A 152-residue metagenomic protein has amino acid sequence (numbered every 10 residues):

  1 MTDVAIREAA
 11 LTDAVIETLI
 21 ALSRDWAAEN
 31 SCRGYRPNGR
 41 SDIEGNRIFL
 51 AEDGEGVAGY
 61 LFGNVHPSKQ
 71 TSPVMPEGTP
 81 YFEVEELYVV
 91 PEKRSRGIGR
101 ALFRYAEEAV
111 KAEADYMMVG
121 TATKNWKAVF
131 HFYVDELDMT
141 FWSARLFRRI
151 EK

Functional and structural regions predicted by a protein language model:
D3-L19: A short beta-loop-alpha structural element at the N-terminal edge of CoA-dependent acyl/N-acetyltransferase catalytic
A27-L50: Active-site rim helix/loop that mediates acceptor-substrate recognition in acyltransferases
L50, G56-V65, E83, Y88: Conserved beta-strand in the GNAT
L61-M75: A conserved beta-strand-loop-helix scaffold within acyl/acetyltransferase catalytic domains
M75-P91, A144: Conserved acetyl-CoA binding element of GNAT-fold acetyltransferases
V89, S95-E108: Conserved acetyl-CoA-binding loop-helix of GNAT-fold acetyltransferases
R94, M117-V129, F147-E151: Conserved beta-strand-loop-alpha-helix junction that forms the acyl-donor binding cleft
F132-V134: Conserved active-site tyrosine of GNAT-family acetyltransferases
